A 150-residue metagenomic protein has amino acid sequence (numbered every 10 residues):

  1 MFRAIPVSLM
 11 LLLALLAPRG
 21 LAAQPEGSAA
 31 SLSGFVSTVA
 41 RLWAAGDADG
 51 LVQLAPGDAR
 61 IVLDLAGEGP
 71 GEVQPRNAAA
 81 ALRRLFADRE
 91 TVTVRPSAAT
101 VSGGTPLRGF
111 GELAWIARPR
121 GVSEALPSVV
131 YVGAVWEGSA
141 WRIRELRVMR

Functional and structural regions predicted by a protein language model:
F2, P18-A45, D49, Q53 (+2 more regions): Short, low-complexity N-terminal intrinsically disordered segments enriched in polar/charged residues
P6-R19: Bacterial N-terminal signal peptides
G46, L54-P56, R108, P127-V129 (+1 more regions): Extracytoplasmic
I61-G71: A short gly/proline-enriched turn/hairpin at secondary-structure junctions
I61-L63, A81-R83, L146-V148: Conserved short hydrophobic patches within well-ordered secondary structure
R76-V122: Surface-exposed, charged secondary-structure patches
R120, E124-R150: Short beta-strand edge/turn micro-motifs at domain boundaries
